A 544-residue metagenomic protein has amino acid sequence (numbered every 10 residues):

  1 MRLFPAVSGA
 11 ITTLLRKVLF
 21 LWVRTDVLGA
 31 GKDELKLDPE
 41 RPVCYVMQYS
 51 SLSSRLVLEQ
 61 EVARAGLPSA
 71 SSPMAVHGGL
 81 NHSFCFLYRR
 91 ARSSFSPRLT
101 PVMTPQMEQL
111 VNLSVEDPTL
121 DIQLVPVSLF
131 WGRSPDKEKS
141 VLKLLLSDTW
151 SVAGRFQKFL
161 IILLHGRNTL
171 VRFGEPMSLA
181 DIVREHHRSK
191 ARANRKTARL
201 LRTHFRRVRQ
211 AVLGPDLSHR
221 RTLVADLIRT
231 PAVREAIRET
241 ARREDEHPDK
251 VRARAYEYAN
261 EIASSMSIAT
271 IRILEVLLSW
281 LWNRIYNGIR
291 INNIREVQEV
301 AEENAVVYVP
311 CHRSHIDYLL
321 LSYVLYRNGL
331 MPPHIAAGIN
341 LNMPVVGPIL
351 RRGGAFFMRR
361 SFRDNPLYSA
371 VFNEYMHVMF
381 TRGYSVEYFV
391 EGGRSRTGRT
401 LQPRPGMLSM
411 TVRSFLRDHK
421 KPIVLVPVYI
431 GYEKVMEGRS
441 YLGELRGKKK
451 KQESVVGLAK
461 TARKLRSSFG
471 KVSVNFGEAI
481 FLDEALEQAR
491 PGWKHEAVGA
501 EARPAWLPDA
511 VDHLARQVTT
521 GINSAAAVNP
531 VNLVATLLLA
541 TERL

Functional and structural regions predicted by a protein language model:
M1-L544: Membrane-interfacial terminal anchoring regions of lipid-handling membrane enzymes
